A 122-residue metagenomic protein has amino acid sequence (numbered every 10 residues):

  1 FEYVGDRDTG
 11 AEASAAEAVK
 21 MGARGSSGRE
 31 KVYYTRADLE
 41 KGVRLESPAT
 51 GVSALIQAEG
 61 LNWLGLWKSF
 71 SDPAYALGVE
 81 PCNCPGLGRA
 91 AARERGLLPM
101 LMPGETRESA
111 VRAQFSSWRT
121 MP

Functional and structural regions predicted by a protein language model:
F1-A58: Active-site/ligand-binding surface loops and adjacent short beta/alpha elements that line catalytic pockets across
R44-P122: Active-site pocket scaffolds in enzymes
